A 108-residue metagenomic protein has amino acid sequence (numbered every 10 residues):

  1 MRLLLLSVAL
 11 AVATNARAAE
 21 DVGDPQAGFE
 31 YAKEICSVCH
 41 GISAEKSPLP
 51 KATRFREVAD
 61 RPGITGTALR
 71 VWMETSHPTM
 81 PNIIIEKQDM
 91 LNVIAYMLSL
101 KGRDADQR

Functional and structural regions predicted by a protein language model:
L3-V12: Sec-dependent N-terminal signal peptides
T14-Y31, G102: Electrostatic cytochrome c docking/interface patches
E20-D24, R61, I85: Extracytoplasmic/periplasmic, Sec-exported soluble proteins
G28, A32-I42, V93: The canonical Cys-X-X-Cys-His
F29, E45-R70: Gly/Gly-Pro-rich "capping" loops immediately C-terminal to redox-active cysteine motifs in periplasmic/lumenal
G63-I85: Short Fe-S-cluster ligation motifs
I84-R108: C-terminal capping alpha-helices of c-type cytochrome domains
